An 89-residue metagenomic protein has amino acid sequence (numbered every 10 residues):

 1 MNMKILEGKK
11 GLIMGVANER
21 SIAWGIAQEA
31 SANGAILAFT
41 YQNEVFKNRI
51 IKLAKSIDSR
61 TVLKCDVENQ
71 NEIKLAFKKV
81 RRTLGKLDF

Functional and structural regions predicted by a protein language model:
M3-F39: Canonical Rossmann dinucleotide-binding motif of NAD(H)/NADP(H)-dependent dehydrogenases/reductases, specifically
N18-E19, V45, E68: Glycine-/small-residue-rich active-site loops that bind phosphorylated ligands and cofactors
A32, S56-I57: Short, well-ordered coil/turn elements that cap or connect secondary structure elements
N33-I51: Conserved glycine-rich Rossmann-like NAD(P)H-binding loop of the short-chain dehydrogenase/reductase
A54, T61-K64, N69-G85: Conserved amphipathic alpha-helix within the SDR
D88-F89: Conserved catalytic-site loops of classical short-chain dehydrogenases/reductases
